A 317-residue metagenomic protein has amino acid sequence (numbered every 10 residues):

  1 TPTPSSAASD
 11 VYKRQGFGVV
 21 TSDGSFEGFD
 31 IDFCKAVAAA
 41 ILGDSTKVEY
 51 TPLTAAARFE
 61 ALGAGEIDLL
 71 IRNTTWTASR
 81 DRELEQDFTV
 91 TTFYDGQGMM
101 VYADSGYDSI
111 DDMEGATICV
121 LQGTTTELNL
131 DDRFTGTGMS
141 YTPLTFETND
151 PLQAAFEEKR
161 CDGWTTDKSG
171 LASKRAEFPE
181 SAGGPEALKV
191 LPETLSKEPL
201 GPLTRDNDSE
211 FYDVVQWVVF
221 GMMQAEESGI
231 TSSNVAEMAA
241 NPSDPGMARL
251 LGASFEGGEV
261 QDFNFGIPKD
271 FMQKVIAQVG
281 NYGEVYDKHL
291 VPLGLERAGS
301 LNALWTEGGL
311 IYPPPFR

Functional and structural regions predicted by a protein language model:
T1-A8, Y12: Single conserved hydrophobic/aromatic residue that forms the stacking wall/gate of nucleotide- or nucleobase-binding
A8, F33-C34, A57-L62, N149-A155 (+2 more regions): Short, hydrophobic alpha-helical packing/hinge segments within bilobed ligand-binding/sensory domains
S9, Q15-V20, S109, Y212: Short, solvent-exposed loop/turn elements at domain surfaces
D10, V20-G28, G115-G123, F146: Short beta-strand->loop
V20-D23, K35-T46, F88, T126-E147 (+2 more regions): Ligand-binding cleft/hinge of the Venus flytrap
D32, A39-I41, A103-Y107, D111 (+5 more regions): Extended ligand-binding regions for polar small-molecule ligands
K35, A39, G43, K47-D112 (+2 more regions): Acidic, polar ligand-binding/catalytic clefts
V37, I41-S45, E66, I71-T74 (+10 more regions): Sec/Tat-exported extracytoplasmic proteins
